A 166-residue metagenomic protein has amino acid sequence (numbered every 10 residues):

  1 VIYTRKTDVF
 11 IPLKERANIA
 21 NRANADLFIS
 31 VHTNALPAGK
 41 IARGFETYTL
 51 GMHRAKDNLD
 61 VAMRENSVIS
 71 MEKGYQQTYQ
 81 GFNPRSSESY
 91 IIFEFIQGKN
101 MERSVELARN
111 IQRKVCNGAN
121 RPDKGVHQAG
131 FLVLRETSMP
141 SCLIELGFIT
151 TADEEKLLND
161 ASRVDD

Functional and structural regions predicted by a protein language model:
V1-D166: Active-site-proximal helix/loop segments of hydrolytic enzymes
